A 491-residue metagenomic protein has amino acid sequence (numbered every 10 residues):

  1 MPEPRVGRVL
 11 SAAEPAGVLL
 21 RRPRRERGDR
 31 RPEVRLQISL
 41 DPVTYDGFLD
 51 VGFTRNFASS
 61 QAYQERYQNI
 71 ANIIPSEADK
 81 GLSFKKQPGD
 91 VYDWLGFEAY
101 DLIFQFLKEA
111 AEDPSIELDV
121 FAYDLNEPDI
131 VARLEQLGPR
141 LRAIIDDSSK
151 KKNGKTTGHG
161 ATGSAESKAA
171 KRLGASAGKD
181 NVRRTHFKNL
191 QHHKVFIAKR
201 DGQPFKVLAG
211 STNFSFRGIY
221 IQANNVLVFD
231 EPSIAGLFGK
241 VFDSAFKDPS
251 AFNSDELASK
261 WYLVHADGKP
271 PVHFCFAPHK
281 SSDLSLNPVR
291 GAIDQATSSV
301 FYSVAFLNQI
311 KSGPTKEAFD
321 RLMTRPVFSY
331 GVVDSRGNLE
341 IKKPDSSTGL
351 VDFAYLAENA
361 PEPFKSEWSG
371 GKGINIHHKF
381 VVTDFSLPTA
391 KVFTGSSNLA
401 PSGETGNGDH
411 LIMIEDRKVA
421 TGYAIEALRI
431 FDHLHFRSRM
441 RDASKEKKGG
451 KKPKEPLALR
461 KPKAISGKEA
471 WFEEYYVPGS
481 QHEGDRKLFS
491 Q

Functional and structural regions predicted by a protein language model:
M1-D93, F97-F104, K108-E117, D124 (+5 more regions): PLD/PLD-like phosphodiesterase catalytic module centered on the HKD motif
N224: Structured soluble/peripheral alpha/beta segments that form catalytic or ligand/cofactor-binding pockets
L237, F242-D243: Extended catalytic-interface subdomain
F246-K260: Extended, charge-rich helix/loop segments that form flexible, surface "patches" used to engage negatively charged
E256-G331, N338-L339: Beta-propeller domains
